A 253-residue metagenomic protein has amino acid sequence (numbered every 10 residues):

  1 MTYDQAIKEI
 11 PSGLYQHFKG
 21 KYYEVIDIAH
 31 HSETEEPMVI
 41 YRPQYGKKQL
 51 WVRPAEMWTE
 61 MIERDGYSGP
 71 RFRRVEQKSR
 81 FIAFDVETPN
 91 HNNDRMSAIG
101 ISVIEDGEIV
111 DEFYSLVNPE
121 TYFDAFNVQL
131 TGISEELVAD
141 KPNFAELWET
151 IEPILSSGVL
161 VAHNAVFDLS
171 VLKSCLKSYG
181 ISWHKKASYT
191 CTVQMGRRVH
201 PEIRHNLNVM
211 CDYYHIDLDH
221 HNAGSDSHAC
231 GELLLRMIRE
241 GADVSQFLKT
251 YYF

Functional and structural regions predicted by a protein language model:
M1-K78: Mixed-charge, low-complexity intrinsically disordered regions
E33, E60, H91-N93, L169 (+1 more regions): Conserved protein kinase catalytic core
Q44, S115-T121, Y251-F253: Short, solvent-exposed aromatic-acidic interface loops
E76-K177, W183-A187, P201, L207-H221: Conserved non-catalytic scaffold segment of RNase H-like nuclease domains
C175-S178, R198, Y213, L233-E240: Active-site catalytic microenvironments for nucleophilic, acid-base chemistry
H184-G196: Conserved beta-strand -> loop -> alpha-helix junction used to position metal-binding or nucleic-acid-contacting
N222-R236: Acidic, divalent-metal-coordinating active-site segment for phosphoryl/phosphodiester hydrolysis, typified by short
L233-F253: Acidic two-metal-ion nuclease catalytic site recognized across multiple nuclease folds, prominently DnaQ/RNase D-T
